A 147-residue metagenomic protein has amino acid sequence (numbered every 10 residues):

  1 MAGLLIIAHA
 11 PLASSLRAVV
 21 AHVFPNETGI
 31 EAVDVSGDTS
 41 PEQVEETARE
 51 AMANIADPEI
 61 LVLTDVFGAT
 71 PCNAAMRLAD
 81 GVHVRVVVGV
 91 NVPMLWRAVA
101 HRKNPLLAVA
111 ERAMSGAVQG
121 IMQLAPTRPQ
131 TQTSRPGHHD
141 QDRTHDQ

Functional and structural regions predicted by a protein language model:
M1-Q147: N-terminal loops that bind phosphate or other acidic moieties and the adjacent beta-alpha structural core
